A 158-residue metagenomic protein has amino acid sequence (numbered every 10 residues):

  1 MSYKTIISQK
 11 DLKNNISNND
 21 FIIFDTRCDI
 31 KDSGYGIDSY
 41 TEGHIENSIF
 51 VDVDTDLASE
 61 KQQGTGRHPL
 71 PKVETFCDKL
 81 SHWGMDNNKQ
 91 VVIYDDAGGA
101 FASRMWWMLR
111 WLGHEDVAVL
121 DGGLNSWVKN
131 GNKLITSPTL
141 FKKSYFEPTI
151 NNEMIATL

Functional and structural regions predicted by a protein language model:
M1-L158: Cytosolic catalytic domains that perform sulfur/thiol-centered chemistry
